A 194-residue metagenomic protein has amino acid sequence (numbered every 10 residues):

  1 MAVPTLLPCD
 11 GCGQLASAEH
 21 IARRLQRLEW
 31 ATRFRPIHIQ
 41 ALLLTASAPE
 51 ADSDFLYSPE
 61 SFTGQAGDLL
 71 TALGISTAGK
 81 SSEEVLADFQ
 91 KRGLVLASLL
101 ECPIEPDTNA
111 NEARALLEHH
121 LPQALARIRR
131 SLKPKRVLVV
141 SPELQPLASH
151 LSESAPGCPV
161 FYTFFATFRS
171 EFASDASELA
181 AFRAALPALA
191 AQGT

Functional and structural regions predicted by a protein language model:
M1-S154, C158-Y162: A polyanion-binding, active-site-adjacent surface
T71-A78, P156-A190: Short, flexible loop segments at boundaries between secondary-structure elements
I128, A190-T194: Extended, charge-rich low-complexity interaction segments
